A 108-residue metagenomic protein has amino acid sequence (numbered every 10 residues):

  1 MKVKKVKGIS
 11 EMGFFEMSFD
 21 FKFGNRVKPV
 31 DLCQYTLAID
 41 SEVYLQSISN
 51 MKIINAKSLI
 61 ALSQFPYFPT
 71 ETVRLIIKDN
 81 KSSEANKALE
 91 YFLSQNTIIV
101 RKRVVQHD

Functional and structural regions predicted by a protein language model:
K2-K5, Q106: Long, charged amphipathic helices and adjacent flexible linkers at domain junctions
K5-E11, Y35: Short, conserved, surface-exposed binding loops centered on an aromatic residue
S10-K22: Short glycine-/aliphatic-rich beta-strand segments at the starts of folded cytosolic domains
N25-V43, K52-P69, A85-S94: Amphipathic alpha-helical interaction surfaces in cytosolic regulatory modules
Y44-Q46, I76: Short, amphipathic alpha-helical interaction segments embedded in low-complexity terminal/linker regions of eukaryotic
I48-N50: Change "in extracellular beta-sheet-rich domains … of secreted and cell-surface proteins" to "in beta-sheet-rich domains
S63, H107-D108: Short, low-order "capping/linker" segments at domain edges
T72-H107: C-terminal structural segments of small proteins and small subunits
